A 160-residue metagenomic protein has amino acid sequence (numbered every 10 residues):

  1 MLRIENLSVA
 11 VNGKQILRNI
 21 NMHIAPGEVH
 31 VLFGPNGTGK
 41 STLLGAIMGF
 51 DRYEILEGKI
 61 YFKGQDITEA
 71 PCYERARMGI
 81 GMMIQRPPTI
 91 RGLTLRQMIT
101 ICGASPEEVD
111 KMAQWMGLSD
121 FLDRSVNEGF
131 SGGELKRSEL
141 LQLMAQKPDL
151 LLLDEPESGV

Functional and structural regions predicted by a protein language model:
L2-I4, L17-N19: Conserved structural motif at the start of ABC-family nucleotide-binding domains
F33-P35: The feature captures the beta-strand-to-loop junction immediately N-terminal to the Walker
L56-Q65: Conserved ABC transporter NBD signature motif
D66-G81: ABC ATPase NBD coupling module
R86, G92-E108: Q-loop/switch helix immediately C-terminal to the Walker
E107-S125: Conserved ABC ATPase "signature" region
L143-M144: ABC ATPase C-loop
L151-E155: Catalytic Walker B motif of ABC-type/P-loop ATPase nucleotide-binding domains
